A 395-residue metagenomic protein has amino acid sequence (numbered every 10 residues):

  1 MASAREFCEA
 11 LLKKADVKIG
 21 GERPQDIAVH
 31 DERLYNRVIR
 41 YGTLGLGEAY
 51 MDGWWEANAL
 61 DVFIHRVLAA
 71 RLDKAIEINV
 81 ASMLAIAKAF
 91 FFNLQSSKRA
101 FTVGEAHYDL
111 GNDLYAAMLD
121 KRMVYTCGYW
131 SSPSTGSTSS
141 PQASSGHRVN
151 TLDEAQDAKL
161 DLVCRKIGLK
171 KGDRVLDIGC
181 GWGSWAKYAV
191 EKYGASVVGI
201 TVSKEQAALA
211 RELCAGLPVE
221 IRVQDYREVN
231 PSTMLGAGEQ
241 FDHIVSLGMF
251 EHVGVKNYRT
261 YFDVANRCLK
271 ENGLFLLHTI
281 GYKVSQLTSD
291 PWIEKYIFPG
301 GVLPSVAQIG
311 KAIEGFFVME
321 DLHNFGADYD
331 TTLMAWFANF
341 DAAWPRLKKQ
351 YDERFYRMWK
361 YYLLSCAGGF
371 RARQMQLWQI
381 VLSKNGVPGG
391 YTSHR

Functional and structural regions predicted by a protein language model:
M1-P133, N150, E154-Q156, L162 (+2 more regions): Feature captures hydrophobic
S134-R148, G236-G238: Short Gly/Ser/Thr- and charged-rich N-terminal loops/segments that act as flexible capping/hinge elements
G172-G179: Conserved class I S-adenosyl-L-methionine
S184-Y193: Conserved SAM-binding loop of SAM-dependent methyltransferases across substrates and taxa, primarily the Class I
G216-E228: Conserved SAM-binding strand-loop segment of SAM-dependent methyltransferases
R259-E271: A short glycine-rich, Lys/Arg-flanked "PGG" loop and its adjoining helix->strand segment in the class I
N272-T279: Conserved beta-strand signature within the Rossmann-like core of class I S-adenosyl-L-methionine
I280-G389, S393-R395: Substrate-binding/catalytic lobe of Class I Rossmann-like enzymes that use SAM or dcSAM, i.e., the mid-to-C-terminal
